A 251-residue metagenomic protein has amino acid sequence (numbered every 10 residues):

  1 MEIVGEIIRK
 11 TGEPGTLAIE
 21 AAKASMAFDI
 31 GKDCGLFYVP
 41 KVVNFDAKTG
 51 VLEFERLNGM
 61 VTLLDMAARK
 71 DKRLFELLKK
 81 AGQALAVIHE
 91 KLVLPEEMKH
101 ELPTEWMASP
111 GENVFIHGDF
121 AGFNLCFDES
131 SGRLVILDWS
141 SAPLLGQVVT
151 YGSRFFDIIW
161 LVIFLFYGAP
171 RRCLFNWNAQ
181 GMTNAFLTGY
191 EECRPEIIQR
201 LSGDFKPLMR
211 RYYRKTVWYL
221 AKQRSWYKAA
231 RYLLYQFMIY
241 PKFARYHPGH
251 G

Functional and structural regions predicted by a protein language model:
M1-E2, E105-F156: Active-site acidic catalytic loop and adjacent metal/ATP-binding pocket of ATP-dependent phosphoryl transfer enzymes
M1-S25, L64-A67: ATP-binding glycine-rich loop module of kinase domains
K23-F37, I88-L92: Structural motif at the C-terminus of the N-lobe alphaC helix and the adjacent alphaC-beta4 loop of the Hanks-type
V39-G50: Short beta-strand micro-motifs within the conserved protein kinase catalytic domain, predominantly in the N-lobe
L52-V61: Short pocket-lining segment of the protein kinase catalytic domain that shapes the ATP-binding cleft
M60-G118, F123: Conserved kinase catalytic-core helix
R154-P195, R210-K228: Active-site activation/catalytic loop segments of kinase-like enzymes and analogous catalytic loops in related
E196-R200, K206-G251: ATP/Mg2+ or Mg2+-diphosphate-binding catalytic cores that bind nucleotide phosphates or diphosphates via glycine-rich
